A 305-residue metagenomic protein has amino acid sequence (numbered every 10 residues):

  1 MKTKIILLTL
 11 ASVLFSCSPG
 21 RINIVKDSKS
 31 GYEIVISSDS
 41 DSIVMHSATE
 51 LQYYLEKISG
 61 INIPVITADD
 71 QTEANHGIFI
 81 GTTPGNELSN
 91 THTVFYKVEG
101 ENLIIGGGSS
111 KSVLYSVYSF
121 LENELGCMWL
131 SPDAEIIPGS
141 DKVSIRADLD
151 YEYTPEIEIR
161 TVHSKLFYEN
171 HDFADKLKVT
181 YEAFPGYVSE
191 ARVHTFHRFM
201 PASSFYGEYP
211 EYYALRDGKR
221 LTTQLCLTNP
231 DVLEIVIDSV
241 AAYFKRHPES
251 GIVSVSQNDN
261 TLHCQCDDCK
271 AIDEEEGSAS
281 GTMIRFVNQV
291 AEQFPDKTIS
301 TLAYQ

Functional and structural regions predicted by a protein language model:
K2-L8: Sec-dependent signal peptide recognition, specifically the positively charged N-region followed immediately by
L10-N23: Bacterial Sec-dependent signal peptides at the C-terminal "C-region" and cleavage site
I24, I78, L103-G107: Generic recognition of long tandem-repeat/solenoid scaffolds
V25-S38, E50-L51, E56-I58: N-terminal-proximal low-complexity accessory segments that begin disordered and transition into the first
S30-G31, S47-E50, Y54, E87-Q305: Feature activates predominantly on carbohydrate-active enzymes
S40-S42, S239: Coil residues (strongly favoring Ser/Thr
K57-Q71, T298-S300: Short, well-structured beta-strand/strand-turn elements
P64-N90, S164: Short, well-ordered secondary-structure micro-motifs within conserved domains or adaptor modules
